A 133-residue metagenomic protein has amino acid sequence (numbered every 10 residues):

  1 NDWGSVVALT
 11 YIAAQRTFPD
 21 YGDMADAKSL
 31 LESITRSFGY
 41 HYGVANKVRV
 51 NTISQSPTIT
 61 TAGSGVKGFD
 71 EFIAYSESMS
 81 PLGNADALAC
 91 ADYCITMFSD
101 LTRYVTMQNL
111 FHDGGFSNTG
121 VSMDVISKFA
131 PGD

Functional and structural regions predicted by a protein language model:
D2-V44, Q55-I59, G83, F116: Catalytic loop of short-chain dehydrogenase/reductase
V7, N46, N51, Q108: Rossmann-like NAD(H)/NADP(H) cofactor-binding core
D20-Y21, S64-V66, L110, M123-D124: Short amphipathic alpha-helical segments
D23-D26, K67-E71, I126-A130: Glycine-rich, phosphate-binding/catalytic loops in enzymes
H41, S99-R103, V121: Generic structural signal for alpha-helix termini and adjacent loop/cap motifs
T52, D70-V105, L110-G114: C-terminal helical subdomain
S56-G68, G120-V121: Short beta-loop-alpha junction of Rossmann-like oxidoreductase domains
T106-D133: Short C-terminal tail/terminal secondary-structure segment of NAD(P)H-dependent dehydrogenase/reductase domains
